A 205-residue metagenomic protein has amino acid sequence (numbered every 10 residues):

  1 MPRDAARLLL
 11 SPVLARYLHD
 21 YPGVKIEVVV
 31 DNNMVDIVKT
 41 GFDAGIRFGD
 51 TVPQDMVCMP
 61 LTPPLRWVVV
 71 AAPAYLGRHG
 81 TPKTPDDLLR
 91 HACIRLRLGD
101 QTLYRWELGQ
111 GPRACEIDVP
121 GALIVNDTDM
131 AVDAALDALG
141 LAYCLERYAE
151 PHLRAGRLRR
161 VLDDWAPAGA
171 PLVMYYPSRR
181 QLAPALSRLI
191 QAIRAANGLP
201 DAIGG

Functional and structural regions predicted by a protein language model:
M1-Q54: Central regulatory/effector-binding core of bacterial HTH transcription factors
Y17-L18, Y104-D118: Ligand-binding cleft/hinge of the Venus flytrap
I26-V30, R95, E116-D127: Short beta-strand-to-loop elements that line the ligand-binding cleft of bilobed periplasmic-binding protein-like
N32, F48-T51, A71-P73, C144-R147: Beta->alpha turn/N-cap motifs
D55-R66, V70-L96, G111: Flexible hinge/capping segments at coil-to-helix
C58-T62, A155-P167: Short beta-strand->loop
V132-R157: A ligand-binding cleft/hinge motif common to bilobed small-molecule-binding domains
E146-A155, W165-G205: C-terminal effector-binding regulatory domain of bacterial HTH transcription factors
